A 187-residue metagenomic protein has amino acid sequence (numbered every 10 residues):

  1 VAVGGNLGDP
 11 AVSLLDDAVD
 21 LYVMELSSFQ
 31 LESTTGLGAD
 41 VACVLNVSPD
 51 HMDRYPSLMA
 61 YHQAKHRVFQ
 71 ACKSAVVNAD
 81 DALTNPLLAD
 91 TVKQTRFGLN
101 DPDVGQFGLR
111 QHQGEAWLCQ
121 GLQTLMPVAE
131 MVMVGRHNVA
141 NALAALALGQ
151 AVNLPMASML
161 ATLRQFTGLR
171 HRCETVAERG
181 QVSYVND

Functional and structural regions predicted by a protein language model:
V1-P10: Short beta-strand-centered segment that lines the nucleotide-binding/catalytic pocket of NTP-utilizing
A2-V3, R96, T175: A structural preference for short, hydrophobic beta-strand core positions in alpha/beta folds
L7, D16-D90, Q94-P102, M126-M133: Flexible active-site lid/hinge loop adjacent to a nucleotide/diphosphate and Mg2+-phosphate binding pocket
L14-L15, L99-V104, G121-L122, N153: Active-site loops of AMP-binding adenylate-forming
G108-M126, L169-V176: Acidic-glycine-rich active-site phosphate/pyrophosphate-binding loop
M126-N186: Nucleotide phosphate-binding/pyrophosphate-handling subdomain across enzymes that bind or process nucleotide phosphates
